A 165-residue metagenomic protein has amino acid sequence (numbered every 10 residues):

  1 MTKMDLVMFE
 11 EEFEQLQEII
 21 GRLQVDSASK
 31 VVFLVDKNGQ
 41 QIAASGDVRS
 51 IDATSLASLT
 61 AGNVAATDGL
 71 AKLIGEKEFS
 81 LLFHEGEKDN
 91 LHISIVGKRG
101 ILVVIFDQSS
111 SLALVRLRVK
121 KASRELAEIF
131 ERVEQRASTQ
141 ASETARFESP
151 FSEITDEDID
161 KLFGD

Functional and structural regions predicted by a protein language model:
T2-S29, N38, I42-D165: Acidic, low-complexity cytosolic segments
